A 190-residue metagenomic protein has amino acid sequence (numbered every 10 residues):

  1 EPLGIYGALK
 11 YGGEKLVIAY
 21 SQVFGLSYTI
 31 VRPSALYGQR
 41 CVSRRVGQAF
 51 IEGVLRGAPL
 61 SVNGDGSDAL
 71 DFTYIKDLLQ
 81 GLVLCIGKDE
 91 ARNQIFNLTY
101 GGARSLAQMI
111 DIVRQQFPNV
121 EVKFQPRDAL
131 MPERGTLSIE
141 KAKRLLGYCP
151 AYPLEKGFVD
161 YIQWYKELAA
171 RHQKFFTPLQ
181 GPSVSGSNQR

Functional and structural regions predicted by a protein language model:
E1-I30, C41-S43: Catalytic helix-loop patch of NAD(P)-dependent Rossmann-fold dehydrogenases
P2, F24-L26, A49, G66 (+1 more regions): Alpha-helical hydrophobic/aromatic positions enriched in membrane-embedded helices and signal peptides
S34: Proline-glycine-enriched beta-turn/loop adjacent to the NAD(P) cofactor-binding site in Rossmann-like oxidoreductases
Q39-C41, R45, E133: Short beta-loop-alpha junction of Rossmann-like oxidoreductase domains
G47-A49, E140: Short, hinge-like loop/turn segments at secondary-structure boundaries
V54-R190: C-terminal substrate-binding subdomain of Rossmann-fold SDR/epimerase-dehydratase oxidoreductases
